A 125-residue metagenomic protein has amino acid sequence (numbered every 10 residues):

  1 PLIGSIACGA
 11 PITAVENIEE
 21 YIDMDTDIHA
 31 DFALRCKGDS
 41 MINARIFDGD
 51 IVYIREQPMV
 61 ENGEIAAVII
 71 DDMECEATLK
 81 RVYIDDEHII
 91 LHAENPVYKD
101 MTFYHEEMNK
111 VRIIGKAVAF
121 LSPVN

Functional and structural regions predicted by a protein language model:
P1-F47, N62, M73-A77, I84-H88 (+3 more regions): Short, positionally conserved secondary-structure boundary motifs
V52, I89: Short beta-strand segments in beta-sandwich/barrel cores
V68, L91-A93: SH3/SH3-like beta-barrel fold
N95-T102: Flexible, small-/acidic-enriched active-site or ligand-binding loops
